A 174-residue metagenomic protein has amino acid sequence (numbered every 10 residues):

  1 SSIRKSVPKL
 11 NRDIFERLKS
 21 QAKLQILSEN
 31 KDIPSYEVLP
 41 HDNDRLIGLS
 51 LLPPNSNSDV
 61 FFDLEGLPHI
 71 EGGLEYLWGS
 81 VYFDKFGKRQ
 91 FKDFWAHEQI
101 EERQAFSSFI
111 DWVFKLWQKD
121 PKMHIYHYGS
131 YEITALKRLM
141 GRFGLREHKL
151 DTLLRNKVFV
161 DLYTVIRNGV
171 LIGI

Functional and structural regions predicted by a protein language model:
S2-E71, S80, E102, F114-K115: Long, highly charged low-complexity segments
P54-N55, G73, T152-R155: A generic structural signal for short, non-catalytic loop/turn and secondary-structure boundary residues
N57-F62, Y76-W78, P121-H124, V158: Structural beta-strand/beta-sheet cores of well-ordered domains, especially the beta-sheet scaffolds that support
E71-G73, G169: Short, function-defining helix-loop hinge/capping sites that tune catalysis or transport
L74-G87: Short conserved beta-strand segments at catalytic cores or DNA/RNA-binding microdomains of nucleic-acid binding
Y82, F91-I174: Conserved DEDDh/DEDDy metal-dependent 3′-5′ exonuclease domain
